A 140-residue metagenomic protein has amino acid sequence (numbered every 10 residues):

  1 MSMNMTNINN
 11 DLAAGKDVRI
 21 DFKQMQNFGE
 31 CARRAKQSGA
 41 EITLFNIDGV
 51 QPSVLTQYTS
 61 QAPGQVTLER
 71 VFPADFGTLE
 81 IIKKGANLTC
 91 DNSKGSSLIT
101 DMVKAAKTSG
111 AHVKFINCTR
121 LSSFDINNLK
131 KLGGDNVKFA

Functional and structural regions predicted by a protein language model:
M1-A140: General marker for long, soluble alpha-helical cores
